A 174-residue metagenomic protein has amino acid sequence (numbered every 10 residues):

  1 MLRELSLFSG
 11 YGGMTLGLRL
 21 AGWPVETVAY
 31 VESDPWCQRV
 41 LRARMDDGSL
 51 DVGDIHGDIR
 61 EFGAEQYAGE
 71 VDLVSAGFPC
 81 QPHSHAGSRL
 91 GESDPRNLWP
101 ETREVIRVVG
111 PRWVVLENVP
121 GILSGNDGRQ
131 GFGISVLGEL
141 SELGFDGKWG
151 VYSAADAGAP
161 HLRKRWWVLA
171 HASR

Functional and structural regions predicted by a protein language model:
L2-R60: SAM cofactor-binding core of SAM-dependent methyltransferases, primarily the Rossmann-like beta-alpha-beta module
R3, A29, D72-L73, W113: Structural motif
F8, F78-P82: Short, small-residue-rich loop/turn micro-motifs
W23-P24, V74, G110: Short, solvent-exposed loop/edge-beta patches enriched in aromatic
D46, R60, A64, A76-P79: Generic short alpha-helical segment signal, independent of protein family or function, capturing local helix propensity
G57, V74-A76, L116: Redox-cofactor binding/interface segments in oxidoreductases and associated redox assembly factors
F62-V71, Q81-R174: Class I S-adenosyl-L-methionine
